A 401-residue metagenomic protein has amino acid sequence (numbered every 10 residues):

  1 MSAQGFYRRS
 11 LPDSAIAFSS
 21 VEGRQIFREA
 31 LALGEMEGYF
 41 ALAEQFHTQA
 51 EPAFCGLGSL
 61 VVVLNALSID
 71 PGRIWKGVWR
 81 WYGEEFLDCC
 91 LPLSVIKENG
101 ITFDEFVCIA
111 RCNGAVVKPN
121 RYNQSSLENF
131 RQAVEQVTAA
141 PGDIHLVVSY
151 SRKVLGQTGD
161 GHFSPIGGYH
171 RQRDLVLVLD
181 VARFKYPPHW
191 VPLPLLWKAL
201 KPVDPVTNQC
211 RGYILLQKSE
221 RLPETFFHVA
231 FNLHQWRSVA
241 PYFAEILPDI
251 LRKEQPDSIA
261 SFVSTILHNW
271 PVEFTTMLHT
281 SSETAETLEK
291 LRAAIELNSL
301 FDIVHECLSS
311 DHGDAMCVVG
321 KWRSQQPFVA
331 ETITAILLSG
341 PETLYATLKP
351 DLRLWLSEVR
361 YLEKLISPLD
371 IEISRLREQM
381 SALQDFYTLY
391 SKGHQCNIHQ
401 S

Functional and structural regions predicted by a protein language model:
M1-Y39, L348, I366, D370-M380 (+3 more regions): Non-catalytic, low-structured ubiquitin/UBL-interacting segments
Q4-P92, V239-I303: Active-site nucleophile-adjacent alpha helix/oxyanion-hole segment immediately C-terminal to the catalytic cysteine
V61-V63, Q172, F184, E220-L222: Short loop/turn segments at secondary-structure transitions that flank enzyme active sites
G83-F163, G167-R211, H312-G313, V318-R353 (+2 more regions): Conserved active-site-adjacent core of cysteine acyl-enzyme catalytic domains
L200-R375: Low-complexity, Gly/Ser/Thr/Pro-rich intrinsically disordered linker/tail segments
